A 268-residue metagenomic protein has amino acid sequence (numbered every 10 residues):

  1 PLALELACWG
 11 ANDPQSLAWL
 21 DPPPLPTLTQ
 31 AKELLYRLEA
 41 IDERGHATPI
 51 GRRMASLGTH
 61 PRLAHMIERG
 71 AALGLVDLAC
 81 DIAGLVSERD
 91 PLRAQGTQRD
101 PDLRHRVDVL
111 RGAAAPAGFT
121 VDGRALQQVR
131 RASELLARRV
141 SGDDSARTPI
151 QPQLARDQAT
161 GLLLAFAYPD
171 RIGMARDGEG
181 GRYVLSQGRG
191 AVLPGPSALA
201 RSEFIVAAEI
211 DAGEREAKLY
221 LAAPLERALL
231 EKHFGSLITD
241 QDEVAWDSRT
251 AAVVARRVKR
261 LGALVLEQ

Functional and structural regions predicted by a protein language model:
P1-Q268: Second RecA-like catalytic domain
